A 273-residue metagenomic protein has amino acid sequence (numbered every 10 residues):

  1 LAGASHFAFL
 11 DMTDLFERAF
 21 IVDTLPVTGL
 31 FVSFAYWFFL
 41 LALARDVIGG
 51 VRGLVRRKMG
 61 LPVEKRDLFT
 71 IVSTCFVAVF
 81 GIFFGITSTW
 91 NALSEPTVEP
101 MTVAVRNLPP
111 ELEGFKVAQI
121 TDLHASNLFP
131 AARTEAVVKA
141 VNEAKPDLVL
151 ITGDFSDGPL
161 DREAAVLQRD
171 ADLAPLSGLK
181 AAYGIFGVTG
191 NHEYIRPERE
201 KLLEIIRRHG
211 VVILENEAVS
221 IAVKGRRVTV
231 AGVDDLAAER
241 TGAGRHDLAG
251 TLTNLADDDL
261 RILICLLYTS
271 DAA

Functional and structural regions predicted by a protein language model:
L1-S94: Non-catalytic terminal accessory segments
L10-F20, V77-P175: N-terminal active-site segment of His-dependent metallophosphoesterases
D23-S33, L61, K65, L108 (+1 more regions): Core catalytic region of metal-dependent phosphoesterases/phosphodiesterases, especially metallo-beta-lactamase-like
E99, E113-K116, P146, I151 (+4 more regions): Envelope-exposed proteins and targeting segments
P100, G114-S126, R227-L236, I262-L266: Active-site-proximal beta-strand elements of phosphoester/diester hydrolases
T121-H124, G153-F155, N191-H192, E217-A218 (+2 more regions): Active-site metal-binding loops of divalent metal-dependent hydrolases
E204, R208-V211, V223-I264: Binuclear metal-dependent hydrolase catalytic cores centered on His/Asp/Glu-rich metal-binding motifs
Y268-A273: Conserved small/polar residues in nucleotide/adenosyl-binding loops
